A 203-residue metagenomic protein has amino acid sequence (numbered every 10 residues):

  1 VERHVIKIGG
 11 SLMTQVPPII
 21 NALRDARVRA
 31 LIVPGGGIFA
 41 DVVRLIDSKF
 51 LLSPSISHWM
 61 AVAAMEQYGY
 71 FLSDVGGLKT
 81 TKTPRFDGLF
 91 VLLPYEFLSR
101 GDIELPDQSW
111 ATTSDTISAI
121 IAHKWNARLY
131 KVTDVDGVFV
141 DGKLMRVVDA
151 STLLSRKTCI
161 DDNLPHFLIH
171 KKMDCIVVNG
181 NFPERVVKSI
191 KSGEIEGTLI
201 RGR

Functional and structural regions predicted by a protein language model:
V1-R203: C-terminal catalytic "cap/lid" subdomain
